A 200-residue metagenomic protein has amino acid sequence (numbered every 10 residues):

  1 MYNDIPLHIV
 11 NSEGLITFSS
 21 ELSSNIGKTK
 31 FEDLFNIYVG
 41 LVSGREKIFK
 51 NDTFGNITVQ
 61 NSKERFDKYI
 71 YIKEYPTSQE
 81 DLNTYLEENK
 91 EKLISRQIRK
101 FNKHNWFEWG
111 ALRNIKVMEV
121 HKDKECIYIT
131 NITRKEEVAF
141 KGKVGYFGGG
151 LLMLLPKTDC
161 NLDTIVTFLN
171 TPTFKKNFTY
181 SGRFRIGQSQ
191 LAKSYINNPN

Functional and structural regions predicted by a protein language model:
M1-Y128, D159, F168, P172-N200: C-terminal substrate-recognition regions of SAM-dependent nucleic acid methyltransferases
T130-T167: A short beta-sheet element
